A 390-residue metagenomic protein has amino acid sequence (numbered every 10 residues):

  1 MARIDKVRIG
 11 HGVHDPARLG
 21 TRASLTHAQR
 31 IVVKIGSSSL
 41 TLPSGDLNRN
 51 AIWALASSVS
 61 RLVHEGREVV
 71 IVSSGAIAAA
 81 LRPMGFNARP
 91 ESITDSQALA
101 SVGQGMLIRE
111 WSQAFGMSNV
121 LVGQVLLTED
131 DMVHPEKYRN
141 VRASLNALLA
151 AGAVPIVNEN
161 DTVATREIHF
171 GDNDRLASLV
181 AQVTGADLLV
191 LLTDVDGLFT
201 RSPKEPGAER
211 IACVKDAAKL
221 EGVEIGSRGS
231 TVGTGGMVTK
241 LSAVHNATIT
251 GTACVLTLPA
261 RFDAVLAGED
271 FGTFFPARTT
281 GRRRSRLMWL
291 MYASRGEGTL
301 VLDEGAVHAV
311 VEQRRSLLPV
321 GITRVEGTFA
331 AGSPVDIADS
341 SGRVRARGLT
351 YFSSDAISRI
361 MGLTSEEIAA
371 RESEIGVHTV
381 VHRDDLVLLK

Functional and structural regions predicted by a protein language model:
A2-R89, I93-K390: C-terminal catalytic "cap/lid" subdomain
